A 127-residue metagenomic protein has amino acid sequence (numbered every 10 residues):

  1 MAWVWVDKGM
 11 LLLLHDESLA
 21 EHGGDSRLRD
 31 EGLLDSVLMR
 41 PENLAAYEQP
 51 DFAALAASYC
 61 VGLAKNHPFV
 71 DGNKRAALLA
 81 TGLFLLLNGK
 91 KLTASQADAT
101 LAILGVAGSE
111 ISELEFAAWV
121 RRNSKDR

Functional and structural regions predicted by a protein language model:
M1-R127: FIC/Doc superfamily catalytic core
